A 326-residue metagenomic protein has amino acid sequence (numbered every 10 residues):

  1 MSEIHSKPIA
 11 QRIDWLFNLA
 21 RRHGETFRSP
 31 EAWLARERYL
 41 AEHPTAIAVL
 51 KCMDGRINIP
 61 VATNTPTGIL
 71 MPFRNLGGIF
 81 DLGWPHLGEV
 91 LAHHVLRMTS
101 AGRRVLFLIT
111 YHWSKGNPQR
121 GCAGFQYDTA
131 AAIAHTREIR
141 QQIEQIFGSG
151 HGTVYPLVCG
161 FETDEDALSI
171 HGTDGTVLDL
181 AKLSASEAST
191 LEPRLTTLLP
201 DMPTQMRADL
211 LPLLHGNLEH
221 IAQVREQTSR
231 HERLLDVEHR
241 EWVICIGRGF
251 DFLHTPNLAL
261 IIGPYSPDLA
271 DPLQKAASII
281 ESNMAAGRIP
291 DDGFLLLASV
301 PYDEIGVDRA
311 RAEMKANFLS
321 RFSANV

Functional and structural regions predicted by a protein language model:
M1-T45, G77-V90, V95-V105, W113-L295 (+1 more regions): Divalent-metal-activated hydrolytic enzyme cores
A48: Active-site-adjacent alpha/beta core region of enzyme catalytic domains
K51-I79: Catalytic core of membrane glycerolipid acyltransferases/transacylases, capturing the structured, soluble-facing
